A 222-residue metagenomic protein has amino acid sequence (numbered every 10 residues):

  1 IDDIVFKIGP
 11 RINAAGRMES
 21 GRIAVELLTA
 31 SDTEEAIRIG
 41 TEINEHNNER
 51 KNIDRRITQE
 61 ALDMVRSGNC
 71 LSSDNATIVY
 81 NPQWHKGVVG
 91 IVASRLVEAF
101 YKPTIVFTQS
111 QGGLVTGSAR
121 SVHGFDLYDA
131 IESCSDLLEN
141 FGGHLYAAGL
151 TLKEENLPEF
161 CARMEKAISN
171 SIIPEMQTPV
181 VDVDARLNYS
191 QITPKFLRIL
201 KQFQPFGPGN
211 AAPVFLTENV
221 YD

Functional and structural regions predicted by a protein language model:
I1-E155: Hydrophobic helix-and-loop "lid/oligomerization" segment in the mid-to-C-terminal part of catalytic domains
G21, V89-I91, C161, P194-L197: Conserved strand-to-helix beginnings and helix N-cap segments that scaffold or border functional pockets
I131-S135, C161-I168: Short amphipathic alpha-helices in soluble, non-transmembrane regions that often serve as interface/regulatory elements
A167-D222: A contiguous loop/helix-start segment that scaffolds small-molecule binding in enzyme catalytic cores
